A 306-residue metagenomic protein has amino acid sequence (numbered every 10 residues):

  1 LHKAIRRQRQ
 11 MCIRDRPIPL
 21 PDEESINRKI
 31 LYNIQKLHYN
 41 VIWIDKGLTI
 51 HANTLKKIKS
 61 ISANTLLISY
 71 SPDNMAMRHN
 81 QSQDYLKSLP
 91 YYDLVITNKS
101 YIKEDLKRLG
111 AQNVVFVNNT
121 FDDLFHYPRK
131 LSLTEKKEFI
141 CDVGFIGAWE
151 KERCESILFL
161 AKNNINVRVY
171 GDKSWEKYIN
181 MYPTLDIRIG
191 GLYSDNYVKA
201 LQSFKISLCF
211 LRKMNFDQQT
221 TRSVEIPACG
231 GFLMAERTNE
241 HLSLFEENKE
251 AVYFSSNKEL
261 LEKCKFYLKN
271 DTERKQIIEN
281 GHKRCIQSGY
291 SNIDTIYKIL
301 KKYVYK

Functional and structural regions predicted by a protein language model:
H2-D15: Single conserved hydrophobic/aromatic residue that forms the stacking wall/gate of nucleotide- or nucleobase-binding
Y32-I50: Short N-terminal targeting/anchoring amphipathic segment
N64-A161: Catalytic core of nucleotide-activated saccharide and alditol-phosphate transferases
L201-N215, G231: Acidic donor-binding loop of glycosyltransferase active sites
T220, A251-N257, F266-D271: Conserved acidic donor-binding segment of nucleotide-sugar-dependent glycosyltransferases
A228-A235: Short hydrophobic beta-strand element within catalytic cores of glycosyltransferases and related nucleotide-activated
E273-Q287: A short, well-ordered alpha-helix in the C-terminal region of glycosyltransferases
N292-K306: C-terminal alpha-helical cap of glycosyltransferases
